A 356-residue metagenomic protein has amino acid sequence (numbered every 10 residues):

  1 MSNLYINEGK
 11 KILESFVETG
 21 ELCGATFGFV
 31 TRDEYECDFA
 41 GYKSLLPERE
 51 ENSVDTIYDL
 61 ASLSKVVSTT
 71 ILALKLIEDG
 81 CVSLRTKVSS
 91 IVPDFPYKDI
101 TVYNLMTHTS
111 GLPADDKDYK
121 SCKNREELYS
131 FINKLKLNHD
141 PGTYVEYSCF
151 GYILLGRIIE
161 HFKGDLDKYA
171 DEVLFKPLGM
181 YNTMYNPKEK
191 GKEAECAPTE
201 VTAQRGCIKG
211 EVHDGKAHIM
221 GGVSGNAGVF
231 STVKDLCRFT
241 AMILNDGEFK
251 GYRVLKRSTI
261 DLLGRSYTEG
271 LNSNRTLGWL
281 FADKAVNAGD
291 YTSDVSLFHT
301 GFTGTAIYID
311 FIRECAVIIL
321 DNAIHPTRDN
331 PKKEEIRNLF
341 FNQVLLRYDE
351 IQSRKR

Functional and structural regions predicted by a protein language model:
S2-Y58, C81-S83, S130, L135 (+1 more regions): Short, conserved catalytic-motif segment at the N-terminal edge
E14-F16, I57, P141, T292-L297 (+1 more regions): Short, P/G- and charge-enriched loop/turn segments at secondary-structure junctions
E18-T26, P47-N104, N138-F150, S224-A227: Short active-site loop at a secondary-structure junction that contains or immediately precedes the catalytic residue(s)
C37, K98-V295: Short, surface-exposed loop or secondary-structure junction motifs that flank catalytic or metal-binding residues
N245, F249, T259, G264-Y267 (+2 more regions): Short, gly/Ser/Thr-rich active-site loops of penicillin-recognizing serine hydrolases
S296, T303-A316: Short, surface-exposed beta-strand/loop micro-motifs that present aromatic residues
E314-T327: Short, well-ordered beta-strand elements
